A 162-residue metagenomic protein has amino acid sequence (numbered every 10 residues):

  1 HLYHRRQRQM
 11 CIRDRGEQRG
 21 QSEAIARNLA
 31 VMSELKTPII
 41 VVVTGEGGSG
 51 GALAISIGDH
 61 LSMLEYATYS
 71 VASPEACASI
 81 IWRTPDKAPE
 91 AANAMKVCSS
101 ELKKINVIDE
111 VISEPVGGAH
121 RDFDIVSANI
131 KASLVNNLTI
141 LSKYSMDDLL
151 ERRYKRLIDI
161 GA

Functional and structural regions predicted by a protein language model:
H1-I12: Single conserved hydrophobic/aromatic residue that forms the stacking wall/gate of nucleotide- or nucleobase-binding
R6, A54-I55, L102: Hydrophobic alpha-helical segments that mediate membrane insertion or helix-helix packing
R8, G58-D59, S99, I108: Short, well-ordered alpha-helix to beta-strand connector turns
R13-P38, T44-A52, S56-D59: Thiamine diphosphate
N28, G50-A52, S56, M63-R83: CoA-thioester-processing core
P38-V41, D59-M63, S79, E110-S113: Well-ordered beta-strand positions
V42-E46, L64, K87-N93: Hydrophobic alpha-helical bundle architecture
A72-A162: Amphipathic alpha-helical segments at domain termini/boundaries
